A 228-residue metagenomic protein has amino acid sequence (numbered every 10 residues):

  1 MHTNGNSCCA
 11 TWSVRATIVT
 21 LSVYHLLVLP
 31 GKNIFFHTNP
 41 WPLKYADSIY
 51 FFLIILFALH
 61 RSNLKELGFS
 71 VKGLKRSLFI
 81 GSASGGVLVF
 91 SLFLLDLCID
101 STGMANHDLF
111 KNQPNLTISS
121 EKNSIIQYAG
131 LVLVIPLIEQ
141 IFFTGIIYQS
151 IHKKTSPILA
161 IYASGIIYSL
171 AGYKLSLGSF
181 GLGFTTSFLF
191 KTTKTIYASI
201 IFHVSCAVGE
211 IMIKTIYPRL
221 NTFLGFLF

Functional and structural regions predicted by a protein language model:
M1-A10: Short, Lys/Arg-rich, polar N-terminal cytosolic tail immediately upstream of the first transmembrane signal-anchor
C9-T17, K44-S48, G73-G81, N123-Y128 (+3 more regions): Residue-level signature of transmembrane alpha-helical entry/exit and packing/kink sites in multi-pass membrane
T11-N63: Alpha-helical transmembrane segments in multi-pass membrane proteins
V23-V28, Y50-F51, S84-L92, C206 (+1 more regions): Alpha-helical transmembrane segments of multipass membrane proteins
Y24-K44, G103, M212-F228: Juxtamembrane/transmembrane-helix boundary motifs at the membrane-water interface
H37, E66-I135, L220-F228: Juxtamembrane helix-loop-helix connectors linking adjacent transmembrane helices in multi-pass membrane enzymes
H37-A46, F110-K111, F184-F188: Non-cytosolic membrane-interface motifs at loop->transmembrane helix junctions
G86, E121-F228: Transmembrane helix-loop-helix hairpins at the membrane interface of multi-pass integral membrane proteins
